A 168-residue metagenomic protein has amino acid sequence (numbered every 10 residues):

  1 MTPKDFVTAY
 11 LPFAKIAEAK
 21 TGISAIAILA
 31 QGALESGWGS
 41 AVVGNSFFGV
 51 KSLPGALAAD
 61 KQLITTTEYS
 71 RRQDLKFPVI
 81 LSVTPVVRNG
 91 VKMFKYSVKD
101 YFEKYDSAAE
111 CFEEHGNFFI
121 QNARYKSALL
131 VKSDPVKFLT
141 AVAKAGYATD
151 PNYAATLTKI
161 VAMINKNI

Functional and structural regions predicted by a protein language model:
M1-I168: Catalytic cores of secreted/periplasmic lytic hydrolases that degrade extracellular macromolecules
